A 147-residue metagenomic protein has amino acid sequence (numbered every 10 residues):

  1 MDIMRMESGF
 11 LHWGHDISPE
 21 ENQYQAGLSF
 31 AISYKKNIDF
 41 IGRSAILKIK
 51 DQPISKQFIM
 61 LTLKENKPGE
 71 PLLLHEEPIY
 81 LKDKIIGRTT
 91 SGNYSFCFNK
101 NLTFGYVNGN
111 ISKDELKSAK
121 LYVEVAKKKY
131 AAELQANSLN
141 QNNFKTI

Functional and structural regions predicted by a protein language model:
M1-I147: Conserved, structured C-terminal
